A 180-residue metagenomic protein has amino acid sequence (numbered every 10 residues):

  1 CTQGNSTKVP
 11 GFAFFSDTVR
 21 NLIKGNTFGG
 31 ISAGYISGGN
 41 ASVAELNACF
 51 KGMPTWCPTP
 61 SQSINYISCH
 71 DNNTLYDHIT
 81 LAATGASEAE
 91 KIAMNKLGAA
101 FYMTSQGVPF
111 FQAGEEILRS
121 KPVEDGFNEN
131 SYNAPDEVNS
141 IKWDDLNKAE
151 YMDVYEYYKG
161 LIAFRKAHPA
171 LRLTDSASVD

Functional and structural regions predicted by a protein language model:
C1-L118, P122-E124, A134, P169-S176: Conserved alpha/beta catalytic core and glycan-binding cleft of carbohydrate-active enzymes
N128: Flexible glycine/proline-rich, aromatic-decorated loop/lid segments
Y132-K142: Acyl/amide activation-and-transfer machinery of modular secondary-metabolite enzymes
K142-D175: Catalytic cores of secreted or luminal carbohydrate-active enzymes
